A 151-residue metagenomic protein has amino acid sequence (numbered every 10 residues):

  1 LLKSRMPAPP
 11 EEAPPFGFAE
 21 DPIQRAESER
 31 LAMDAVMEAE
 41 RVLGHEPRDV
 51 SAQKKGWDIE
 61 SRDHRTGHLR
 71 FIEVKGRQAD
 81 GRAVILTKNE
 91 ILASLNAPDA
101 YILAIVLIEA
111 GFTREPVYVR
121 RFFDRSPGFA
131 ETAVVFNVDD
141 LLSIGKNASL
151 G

Functional and structural regions predicted by a protein language model:
L1-Q24, L31, A35-E38: Charged, non-catalytic accessory extensions
A32, V42-R48: Phosphate-interacting basic helix/loop segments used at nucleotide- and nucleic-acid interfaces
V36, E40, I59-S61, R70-Q78: Conserved catalytic cores of phosphodiester-cleaving nucleases, focusing on short active-site segments
L43-H45, V74-P127: Catalytic cores of nucleic-acid endonucleases
V50-H64: Beta-rich nucleic-acid/ligand-interaction surfaces
G56-W57, H68-L69, D99-L103: Short, surface-exposed beta-edge/turn micro-motifs
H64-H68, G111-R114: Short, solvent-exposed loop/turn segments that connect beta-strands within catalytic domains and beta-strand-rich
A97, D124-G151: Non-catalytic C-terminal interaction segments of nucleic acid-processing enzymes
